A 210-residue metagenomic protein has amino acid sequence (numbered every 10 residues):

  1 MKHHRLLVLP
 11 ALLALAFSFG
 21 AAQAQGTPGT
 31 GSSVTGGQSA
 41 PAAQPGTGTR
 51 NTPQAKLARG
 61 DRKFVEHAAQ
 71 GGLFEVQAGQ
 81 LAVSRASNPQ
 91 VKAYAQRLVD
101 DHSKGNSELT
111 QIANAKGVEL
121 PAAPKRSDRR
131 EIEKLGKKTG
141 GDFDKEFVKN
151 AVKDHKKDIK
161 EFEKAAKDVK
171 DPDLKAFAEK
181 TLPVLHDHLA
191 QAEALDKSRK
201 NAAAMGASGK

Functional and structural regions predicted by a protein language model:
K2-L12, S18-K210: His/Met- and acidic-residue-enriched segments that coordinate or traffic transition-metal cofactors and support
